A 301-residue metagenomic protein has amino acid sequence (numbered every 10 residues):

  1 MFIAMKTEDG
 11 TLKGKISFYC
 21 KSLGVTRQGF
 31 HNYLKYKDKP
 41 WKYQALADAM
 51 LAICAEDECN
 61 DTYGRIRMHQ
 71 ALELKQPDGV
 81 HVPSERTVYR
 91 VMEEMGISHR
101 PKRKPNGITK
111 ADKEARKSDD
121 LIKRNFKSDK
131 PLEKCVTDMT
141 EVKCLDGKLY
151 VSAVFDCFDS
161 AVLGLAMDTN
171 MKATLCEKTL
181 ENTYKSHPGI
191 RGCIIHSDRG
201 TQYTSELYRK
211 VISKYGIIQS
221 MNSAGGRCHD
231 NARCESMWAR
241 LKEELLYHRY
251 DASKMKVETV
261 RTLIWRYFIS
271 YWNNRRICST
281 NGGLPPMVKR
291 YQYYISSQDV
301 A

Functional and structural regions predicted by a protein language model:
M1-K13, L51-E58: Short, amphipathic alpha-helical "recognition" segments used to contact nucleic acids or chromatin
F18, S22-G29, A45, L207 (+4 more regions): Generic alpha-helical secondary structure signal
Y19-C20, F30, M50, M68 (+15 more regions): Mobile genetic element proteins and their domesticated derivatives, centered on retroelements and DNA transposons
C20, R27-K130, C228, M287-S297: Basic, flexible linker segments flanking DNA-binding modules in nucleic acid-interacting mobile-element proteins
A111, S197-R199, S205-R209, M221-E244 (+3 more regions): RNase H-like two-metal-ion nuclease catalytic core shared by retroviral integrases and related mobile-element nucleases
R124, S128-L163, T169-A173: An active-site-proximal beta-strand-loop segment
K143, L165-P188, T204: Active-site beta-loop-alpha junctions of metal-dependent nucleic acid enzymes, especially the RNase H-like/DDE
S213-Y215, A239-A301: C-terminal domain-tail junction helix/linker
